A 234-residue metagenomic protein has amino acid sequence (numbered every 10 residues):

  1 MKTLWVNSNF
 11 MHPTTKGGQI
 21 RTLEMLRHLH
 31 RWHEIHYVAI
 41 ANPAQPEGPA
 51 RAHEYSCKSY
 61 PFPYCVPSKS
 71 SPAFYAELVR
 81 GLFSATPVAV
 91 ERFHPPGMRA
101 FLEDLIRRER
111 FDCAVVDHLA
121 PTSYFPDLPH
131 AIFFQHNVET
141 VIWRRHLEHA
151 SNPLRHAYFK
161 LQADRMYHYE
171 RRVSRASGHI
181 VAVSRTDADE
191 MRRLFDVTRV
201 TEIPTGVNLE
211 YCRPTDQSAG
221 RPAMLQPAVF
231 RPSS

Functional and structural regions predicted by a protein language model:
M1-F62, V200: N-terminal subdomain of nucleotide-sugar transferases
L4, S218-S234: Conserved donor-binding/catalytic core segment of Leloir-type glycosyltransferases
M25, A100-D104, E139, H156-I180: Membrane-proximal helix-turn-helix segments that form the acceptor-binding/catalytic region of lipid-linked
P43-D104, R108: A conserved catalytic-core segment of Leloir-type glycosyltransferases
S71-R92, I132-H168: Acceptor-binding helix/loop patch of EC 2.4 sugar-transfer enzymes, predominantly nucleotide-sugar-dependent
L102-P121, H130-I132: Short N-terminal targeting/anchoring amphipathic segment
R144, R192, V207-R221: Acidic anion/phosphate-binding donor-loop and adjacent secondary structure in glycosyltransferase catalytic cores
T186, G206: Carbohydrate-associated surface elements
